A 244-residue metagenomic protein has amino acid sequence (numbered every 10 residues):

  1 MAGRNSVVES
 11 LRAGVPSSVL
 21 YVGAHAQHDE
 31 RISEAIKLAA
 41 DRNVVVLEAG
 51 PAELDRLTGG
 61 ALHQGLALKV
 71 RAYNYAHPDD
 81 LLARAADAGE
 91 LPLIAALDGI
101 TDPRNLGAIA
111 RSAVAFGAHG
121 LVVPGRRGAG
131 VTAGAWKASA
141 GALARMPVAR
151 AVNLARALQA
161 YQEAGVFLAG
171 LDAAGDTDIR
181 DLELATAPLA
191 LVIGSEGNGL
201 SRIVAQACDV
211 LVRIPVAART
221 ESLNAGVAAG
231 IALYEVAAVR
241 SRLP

Functional and structural regions predicted by a protein language model:
M1-R84: N-terminal positively charged helical leader segments and presequences
V8, A115, G134-A142, R202-P244: Structured adenosyl-cofactor binding patch, chiefly the S-adenosyl-L-methionine
R12, P16, R31-I32, V44 (+1 more regions): RNA substrate-binding interface of SAM-dependent RNA methyltransferases
A26, E53, A72-N74, I100-D102 (+3 more regions): Short glycine-rich anion-binding loops that position phosphate/pyrophosphate groups of nucleotides and phosphorylated
V45-A49, A149, V212: General small-molecule cofactor/ligand-binding pocket signal
D79-D87, A160-Q162, R180-A185: Short amphipathic alpha-helix with an adjacent loop that forms part of the alpha/beta core around
A169-N224: Active-site/ligand-binding-proximal alpha/beta "capping" segment
